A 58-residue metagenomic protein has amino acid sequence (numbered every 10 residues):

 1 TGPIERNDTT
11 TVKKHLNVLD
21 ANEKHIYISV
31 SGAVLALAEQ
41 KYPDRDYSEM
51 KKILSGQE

Functional and structural regions predicted by a protein language model:
T1-E58: NAD(P)-dependent Rossmann-like dehydrogenase/reductase catalytic/cofactor-binding core
